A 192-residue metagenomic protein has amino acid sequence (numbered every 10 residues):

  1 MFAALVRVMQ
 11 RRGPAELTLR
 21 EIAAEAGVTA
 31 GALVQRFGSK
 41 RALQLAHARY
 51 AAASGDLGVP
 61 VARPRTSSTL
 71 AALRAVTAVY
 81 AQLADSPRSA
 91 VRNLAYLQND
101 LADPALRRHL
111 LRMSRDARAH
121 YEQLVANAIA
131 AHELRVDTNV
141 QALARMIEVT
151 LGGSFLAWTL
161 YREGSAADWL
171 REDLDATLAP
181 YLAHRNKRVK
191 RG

Functional and structural regions predicted by a protein language model:
M1-V6, I22, H47-A51, G55 (+1 more regions): Generic hydrophobic, amphipathic alpha-helix propensity
A4, V8-A42, A46: Helix-turn-helix
L17, D137-T138: Helix-loop segment at the mouth of the active site in Rossmann-fold oxidoreductases, especially SDR/KR enzymes
A46, V59-A90, V140-I147, R171 (+1 more regions): Hydrophobic alpha-helical connector segments
D56, R88-V91, P104-A131, A142-R145 (+1 more regions): Amphipathic alpha-helical packing segments from all-alpha helical-bundle domains
A62, A78-A84, V91-A102, A176-Y181: Helix-loop "lid/cap" segments that line or gate small-molecule binding pockets
R74-V76, R118-A119, Q123-N127, M146-T150 (+1 more regions): C-terminal peripheral helix-coil segments that are non-catalytic and often amphipathic
